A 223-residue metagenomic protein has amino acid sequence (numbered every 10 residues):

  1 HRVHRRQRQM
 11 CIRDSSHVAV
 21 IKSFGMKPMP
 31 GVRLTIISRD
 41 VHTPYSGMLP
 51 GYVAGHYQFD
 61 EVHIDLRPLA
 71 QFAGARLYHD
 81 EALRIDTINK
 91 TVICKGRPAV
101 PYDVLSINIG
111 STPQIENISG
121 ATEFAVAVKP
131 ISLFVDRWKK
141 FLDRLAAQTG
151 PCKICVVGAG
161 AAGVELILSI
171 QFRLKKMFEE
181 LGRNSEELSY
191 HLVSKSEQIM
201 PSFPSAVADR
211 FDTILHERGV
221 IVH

Functional and structural regions predicted by a protein language model:
H1-I12: Single conserved hydrophobic/aromatic residue that forms the stacking wall/gate of nucleotide- or nucleobase-binding
R13-S16, G158-G160: Glycine-rich Rossmann-fold phosphate-binding loop(s) that bind the pyrophosphate of adenine dinucleotide cofactors
S16, G110-P113, I167: Short glycine-rich anion-binding loops that position phosphate/pyrophosphate groups of nucleotides and phosphorylated
S23-D103, P204-I221: N-terminal Rossmann-like dinucleotide/flavin-binding domain of flavoprotein oxidoreductases that bind FAD/FMN
R33-T35, K153-C155, S189-H191: A structural signal for isolated positions on well-ordered beta-strands in alpha/beta enzyme cores
P50-G55, S169-H223: Rossmann-like dinucleotide-binding cores of NAD(P)H-dependent redox enzymes
G74-C155: FAD-binding core/adjacent interface of flavoenzyme oxidoreductases
W138-E187: Rossmann-like NAD(P)H-binding beta-loop-alpha module
